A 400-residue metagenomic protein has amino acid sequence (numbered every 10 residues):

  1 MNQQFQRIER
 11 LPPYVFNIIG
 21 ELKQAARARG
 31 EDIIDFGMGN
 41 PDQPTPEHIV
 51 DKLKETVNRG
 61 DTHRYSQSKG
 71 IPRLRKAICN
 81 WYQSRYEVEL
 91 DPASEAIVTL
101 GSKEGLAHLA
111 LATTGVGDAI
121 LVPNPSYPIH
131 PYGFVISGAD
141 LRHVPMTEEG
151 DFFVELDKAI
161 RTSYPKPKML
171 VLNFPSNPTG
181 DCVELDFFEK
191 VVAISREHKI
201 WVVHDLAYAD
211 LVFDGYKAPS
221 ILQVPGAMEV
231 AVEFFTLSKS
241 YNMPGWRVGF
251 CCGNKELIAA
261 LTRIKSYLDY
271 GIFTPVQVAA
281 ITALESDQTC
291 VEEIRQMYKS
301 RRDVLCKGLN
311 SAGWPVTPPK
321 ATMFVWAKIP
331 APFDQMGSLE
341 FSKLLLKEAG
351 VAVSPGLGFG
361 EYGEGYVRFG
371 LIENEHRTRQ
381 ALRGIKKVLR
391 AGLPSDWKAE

Functional and structural regions predicted by a protein language model:
Q4, E9-Y14, E21-I34, N40-T56 (+2 more regions): PLP-dependent class I/II
G37-N40, E55-R75, S84-R85: A glycine-/small-polar-enriched, mobile loop at the entrance of the PLP active site in fold-type I
